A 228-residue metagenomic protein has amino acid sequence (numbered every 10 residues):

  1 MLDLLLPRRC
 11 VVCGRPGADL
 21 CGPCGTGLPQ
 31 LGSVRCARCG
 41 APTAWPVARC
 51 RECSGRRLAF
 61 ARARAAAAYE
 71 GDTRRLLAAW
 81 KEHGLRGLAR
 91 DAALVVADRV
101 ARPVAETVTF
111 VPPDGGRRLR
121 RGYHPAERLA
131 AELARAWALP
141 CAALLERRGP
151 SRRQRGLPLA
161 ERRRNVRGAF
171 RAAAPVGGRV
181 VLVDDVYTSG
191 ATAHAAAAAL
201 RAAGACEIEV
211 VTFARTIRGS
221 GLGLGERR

Functional and structural regions predicted by a protein language model:
M1-R228: Glycine-rich phosphate/pyrophosphate-handling loop used in enzymes and phosphotransfer proteins
